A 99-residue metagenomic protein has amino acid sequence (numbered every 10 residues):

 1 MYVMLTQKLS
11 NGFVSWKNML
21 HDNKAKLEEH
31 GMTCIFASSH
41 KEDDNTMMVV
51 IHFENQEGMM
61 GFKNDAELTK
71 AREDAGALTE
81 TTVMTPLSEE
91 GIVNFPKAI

Functional and structural regions predicted by a protein language model:
M1-T69, L78-I99: Short S/T/G/P-rich N-terminal loop/turn motif that feeds into the first structured element of a domain
R72: Short beta-strand His + acidic residue motifs that chelate non-heme Fe in jelly-roll/DSBH and cupin folds
